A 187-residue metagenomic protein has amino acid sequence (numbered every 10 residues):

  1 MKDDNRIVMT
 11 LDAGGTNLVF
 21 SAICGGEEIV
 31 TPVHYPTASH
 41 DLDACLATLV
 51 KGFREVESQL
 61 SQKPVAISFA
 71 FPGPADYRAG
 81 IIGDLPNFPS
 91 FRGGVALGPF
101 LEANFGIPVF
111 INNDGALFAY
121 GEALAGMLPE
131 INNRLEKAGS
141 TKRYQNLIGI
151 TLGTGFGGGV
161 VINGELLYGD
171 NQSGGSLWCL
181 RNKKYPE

Functional and structural regions predicted by a protein language model:
D3-I7, S21-I23, V30-H34, H40-A44 (+3 more regions): Glycine/GP-enriched mid-protein hinge/lid loop-to-helix segment characteristic of carbohydrate kinases
I7, V65-A66: Structural motif
D12, I23-C24, Y77, V161: Short, acidic, Ser/Thr-enriched surface-loop or helix-capping motifs
D12, S68-P72, G149-G155: Short beta-strand segments
T16: Conserved Rossmann-like nucleotide-cofactor binding loop
C24-G26, F71-A75, K184: Short, small-residue-rich loop/turn micro-motifs
E28-K63: N-terminal phosphate-binding loop and adjacent alpha-helix
A38, D43, A47, A66-I67 (+1 more regions): Glycine-rich phosphate-binding loop and adjoining helix at the ATP-binding site of ATP-dependent phosphoryl-transfer
